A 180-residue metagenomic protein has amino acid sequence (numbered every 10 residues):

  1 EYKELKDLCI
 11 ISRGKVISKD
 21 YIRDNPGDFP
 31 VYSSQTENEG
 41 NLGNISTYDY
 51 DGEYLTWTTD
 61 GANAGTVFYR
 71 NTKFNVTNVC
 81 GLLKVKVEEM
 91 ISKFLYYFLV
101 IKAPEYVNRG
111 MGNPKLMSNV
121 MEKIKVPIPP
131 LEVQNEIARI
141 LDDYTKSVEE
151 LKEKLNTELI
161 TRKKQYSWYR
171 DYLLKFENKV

Functional and structural regions predicted by a protein language model:
E1-K15, N25-Q35, E158, Y169: Non-catalytic DNA-recognition/assembly elements of restriction-modification systems
E1-K3, K125-V180: Amphipathic alpha-helical coiled-coil/heptad-repeat segments
Y2-C9, F29, F74, C80 (+3 more regions): Short, structured motif recognition centered on aromatic/hydrophobic residues
R13-G14, E37, P104, N178: Generic structural signal for secondary-structure transition and capping sites
K19-R23, N44-S46: DNA polymerase processivity clamps
T36-E39, G43-V100, G112, M117: A short beta-sheet element
N71, C80, K93-N135, L173-V180: Intrinsic, low-complexity N-terminal interaction/targeting segments
